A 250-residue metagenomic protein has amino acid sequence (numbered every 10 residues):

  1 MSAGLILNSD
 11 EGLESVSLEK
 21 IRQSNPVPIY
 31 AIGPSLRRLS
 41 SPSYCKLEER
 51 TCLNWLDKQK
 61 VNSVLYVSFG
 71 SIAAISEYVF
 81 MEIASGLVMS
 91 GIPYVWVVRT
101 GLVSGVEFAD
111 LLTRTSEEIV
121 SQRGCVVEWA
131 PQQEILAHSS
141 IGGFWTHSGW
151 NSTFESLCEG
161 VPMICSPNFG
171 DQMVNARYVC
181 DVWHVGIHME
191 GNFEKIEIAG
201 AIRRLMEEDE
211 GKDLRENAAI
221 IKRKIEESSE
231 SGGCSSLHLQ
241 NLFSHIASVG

Functional and structural regions predicted by a protein language model:
M1-G250: Catalytic core of nucleotide-sugar-dependent glycosyltransferases
